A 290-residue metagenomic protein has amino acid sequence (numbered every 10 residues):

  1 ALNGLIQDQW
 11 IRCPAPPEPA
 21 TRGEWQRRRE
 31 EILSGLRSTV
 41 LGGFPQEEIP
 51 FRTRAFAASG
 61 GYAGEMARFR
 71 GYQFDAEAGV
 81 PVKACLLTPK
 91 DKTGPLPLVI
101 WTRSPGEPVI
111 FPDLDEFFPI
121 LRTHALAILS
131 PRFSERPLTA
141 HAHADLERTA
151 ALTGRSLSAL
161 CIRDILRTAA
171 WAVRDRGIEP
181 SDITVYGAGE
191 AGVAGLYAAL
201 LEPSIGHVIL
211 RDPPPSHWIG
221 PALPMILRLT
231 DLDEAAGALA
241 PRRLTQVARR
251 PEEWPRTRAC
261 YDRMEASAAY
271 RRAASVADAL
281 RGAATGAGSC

Functional and structural regions predicted by a protein language model:
A1-L5, E252, R263-C290: C-terminal catalytic histidine-bearing segment of alpha/beta-hydrolase fold enzymes
L2-T88, L166-R167: Non-catalytic accessory segments flanking enzyme active sites
W25, V80-V82, K92-G94, G106-I110 (+5 more regions): Flexible loop/turn segments at secondary-structure boundaries
Y72-E77, C85-P89, W101-R103, L129-S130 (+5 more regions): Generic beta-strand/beta-sheet core signal
G94-D175, P180, P215-A222: Cap/lid segment of the alpha/beta-hydrolase catalytic domain
T168-A238: Primarily recognizes the serine-hydrolase "nucleophile elbow" in alpha/beta-hydrolase and SGNH/GDSL folds
D231-A235, R250-C260: Short alpha-helix in the alpha/beta-hydrolase fold that links the catalytic acid
A236, P241-A248: Catalytic His-Asp charge-relay segment
